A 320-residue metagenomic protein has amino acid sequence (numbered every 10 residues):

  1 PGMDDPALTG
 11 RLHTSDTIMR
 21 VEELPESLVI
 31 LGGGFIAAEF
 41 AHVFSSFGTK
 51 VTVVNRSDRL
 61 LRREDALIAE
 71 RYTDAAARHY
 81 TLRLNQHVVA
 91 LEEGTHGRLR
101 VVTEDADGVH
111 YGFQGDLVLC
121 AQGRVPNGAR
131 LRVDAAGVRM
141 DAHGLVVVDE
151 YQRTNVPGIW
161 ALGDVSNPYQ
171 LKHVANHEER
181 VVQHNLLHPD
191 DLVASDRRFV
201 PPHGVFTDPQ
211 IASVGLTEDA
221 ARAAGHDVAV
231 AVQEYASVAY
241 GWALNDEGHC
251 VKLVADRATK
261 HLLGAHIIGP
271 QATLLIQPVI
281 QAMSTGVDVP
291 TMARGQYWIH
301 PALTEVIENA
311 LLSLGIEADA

Functional and structural regions predicted by a protein language model:
P1-M3, A38-E39, F44, L61 (+4 more regions): Glycine/Thr-rich phosphate-binding loops of Rossmann-like dinucleotide-binding domains
L8-P25, G112-L192: FAD-site-proximal beta/loop scaffold in flavoenzymes
H13, T81-R83, A229-A231: General small-molecule cofactor/ligand-binding pocket signal
M19-R20, P25-V29, F35-E104, G108-V109 (+3 more regions): Rossmann-like dinucleotide-binding cores of NAD(P)H-dependent redox enzymes
K50, T81-L82, R139, D227 (+1 more regions): Residue-level detector of anion-binding/catalytic polar loops
T95, A142, R257-T259: Short acidic-glycine loop/turn motifs at beta-strand connectors
F206-T217, R222-A320: Flexible, glycine-rich terminal cap/loop adjacent to redox cofactors in electron-transfer oxidoreductases
